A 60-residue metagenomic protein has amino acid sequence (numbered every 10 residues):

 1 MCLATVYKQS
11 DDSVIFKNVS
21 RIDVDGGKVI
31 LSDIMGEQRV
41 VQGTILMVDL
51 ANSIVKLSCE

Functional and structural regions predicted by a protein language model:
C2, V6-E60: Compact, glycine-rich, soluble single-domain proteins
